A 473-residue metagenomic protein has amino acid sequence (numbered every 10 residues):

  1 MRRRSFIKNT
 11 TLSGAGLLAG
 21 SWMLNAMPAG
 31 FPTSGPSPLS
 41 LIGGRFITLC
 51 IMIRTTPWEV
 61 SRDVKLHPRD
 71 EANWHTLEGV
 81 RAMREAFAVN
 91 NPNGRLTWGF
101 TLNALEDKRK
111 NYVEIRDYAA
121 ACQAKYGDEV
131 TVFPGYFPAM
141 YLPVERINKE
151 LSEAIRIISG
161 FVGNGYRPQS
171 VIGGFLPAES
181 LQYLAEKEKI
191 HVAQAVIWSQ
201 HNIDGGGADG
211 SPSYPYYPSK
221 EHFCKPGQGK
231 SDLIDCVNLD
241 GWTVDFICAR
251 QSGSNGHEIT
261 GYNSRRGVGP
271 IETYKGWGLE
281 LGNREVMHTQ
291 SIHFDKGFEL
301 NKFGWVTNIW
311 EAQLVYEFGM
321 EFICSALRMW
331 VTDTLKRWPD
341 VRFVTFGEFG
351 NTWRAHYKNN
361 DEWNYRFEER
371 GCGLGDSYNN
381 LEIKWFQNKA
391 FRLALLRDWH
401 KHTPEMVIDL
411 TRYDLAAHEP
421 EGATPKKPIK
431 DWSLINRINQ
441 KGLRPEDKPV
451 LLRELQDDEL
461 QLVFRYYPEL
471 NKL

Functional and structural regions predicted by a protein language model:
M1, S21-S40: C-terminal segment of N-terminal export signals and the immediately downstream linker at the start of the mature
I7-M27: N-terminal export signals
P32-G35, S170-L300, W363-S377, E382: Active-site-adjacent pocket scaffolds in enzyme catalytic domains
G35-Y118, W305-I309, L314, I383-W385 (+2 more regions): Active-site beta->alpha N-cap acidic-glycine motif
H67-E85, K110-A119, I147-A154, L279-K296 (+1 more regions): Well-ordered, non-membrane alpha-helical segments in soluble/globular domains
N93-F175, D235-E272, L300-V315, G347 (+1 more regions): Metal-dependent polysaccharide deacetylase catalytic core of the NodB/CE4 family, i.e., the active-site-bearing domain
H293-R354: Substrate-binding cleft of secreted/luminal carbohydrate-active enzymes
D398-K472: Acidic-aromatic substrate-binding/catalytic surfaces of carbohydrate-active enzymes
